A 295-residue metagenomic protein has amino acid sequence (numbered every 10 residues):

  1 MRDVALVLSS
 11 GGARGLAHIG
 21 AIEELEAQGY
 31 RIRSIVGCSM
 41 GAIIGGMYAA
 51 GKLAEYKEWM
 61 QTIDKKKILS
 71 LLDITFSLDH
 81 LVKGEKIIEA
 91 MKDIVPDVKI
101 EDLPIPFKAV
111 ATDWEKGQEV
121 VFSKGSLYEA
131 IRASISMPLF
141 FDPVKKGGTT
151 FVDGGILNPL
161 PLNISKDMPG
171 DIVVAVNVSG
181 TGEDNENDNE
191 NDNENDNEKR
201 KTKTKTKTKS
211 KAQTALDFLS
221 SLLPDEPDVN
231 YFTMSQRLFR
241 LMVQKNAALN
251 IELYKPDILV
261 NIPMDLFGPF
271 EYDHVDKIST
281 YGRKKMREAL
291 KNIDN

Functional and structural regions predicted by a protein language model:
M1-I35: Helix-rich "cap/lid" substructures immediately adjacent to catalytic or cofactor-binding pockets
V4, L53-A90, T112-W114, Q118-K124 (+1 more regions): Non-catalytic peripheral regions of patatin-like phospholipases
G11, A21, G41, A109 (+7 more regions): Conserved small-residue
H18, G41-A42, N158: Catalytic nucleophile loop
I32-A49: Catalytic nucleophile loop
I68, V95-P106: A short alpha-helix-loop-beta-strand transition element characteristic of N-terminal alpha/beta dinucleotide-binding
F107-D113, D142: Short beta-strand scaffold segments in enzyme catalytic cores
G125-S126, R132-G170: ATP/pyrophosphate-binding catalytic subdomain of soluble kinases
